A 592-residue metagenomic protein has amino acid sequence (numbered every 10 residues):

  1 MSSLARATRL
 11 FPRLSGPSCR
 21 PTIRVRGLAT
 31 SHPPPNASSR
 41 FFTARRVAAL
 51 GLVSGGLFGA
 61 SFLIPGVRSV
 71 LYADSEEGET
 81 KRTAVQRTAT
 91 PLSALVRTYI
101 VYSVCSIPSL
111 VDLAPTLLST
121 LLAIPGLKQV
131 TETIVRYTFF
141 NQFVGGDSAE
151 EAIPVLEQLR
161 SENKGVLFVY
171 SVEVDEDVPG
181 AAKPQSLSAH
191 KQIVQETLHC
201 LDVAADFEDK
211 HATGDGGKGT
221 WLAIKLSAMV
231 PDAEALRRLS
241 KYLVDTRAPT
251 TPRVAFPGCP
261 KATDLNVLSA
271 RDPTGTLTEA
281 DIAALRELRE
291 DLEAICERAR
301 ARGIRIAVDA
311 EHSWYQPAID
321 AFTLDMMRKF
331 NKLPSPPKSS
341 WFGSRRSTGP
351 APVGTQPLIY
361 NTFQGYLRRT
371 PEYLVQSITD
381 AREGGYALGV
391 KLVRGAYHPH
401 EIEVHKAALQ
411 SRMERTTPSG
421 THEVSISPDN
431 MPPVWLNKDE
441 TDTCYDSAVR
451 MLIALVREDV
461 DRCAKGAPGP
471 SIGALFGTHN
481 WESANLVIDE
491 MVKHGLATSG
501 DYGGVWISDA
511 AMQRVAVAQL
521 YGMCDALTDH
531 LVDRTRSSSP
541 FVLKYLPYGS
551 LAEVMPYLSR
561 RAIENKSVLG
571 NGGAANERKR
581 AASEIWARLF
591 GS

Functional and structural regions predicted by a protein language model:
M1-V25: N-terminal chloroplast transit peptides
S2-A5, S31-S592: Positively charged, amphipathic and often flexible ligand-engagement surfaces
P21-R24, L28-P35: Transit-peptide-like, low-complexity N-terminal presequences and other terminal intrinsically disordered regions
